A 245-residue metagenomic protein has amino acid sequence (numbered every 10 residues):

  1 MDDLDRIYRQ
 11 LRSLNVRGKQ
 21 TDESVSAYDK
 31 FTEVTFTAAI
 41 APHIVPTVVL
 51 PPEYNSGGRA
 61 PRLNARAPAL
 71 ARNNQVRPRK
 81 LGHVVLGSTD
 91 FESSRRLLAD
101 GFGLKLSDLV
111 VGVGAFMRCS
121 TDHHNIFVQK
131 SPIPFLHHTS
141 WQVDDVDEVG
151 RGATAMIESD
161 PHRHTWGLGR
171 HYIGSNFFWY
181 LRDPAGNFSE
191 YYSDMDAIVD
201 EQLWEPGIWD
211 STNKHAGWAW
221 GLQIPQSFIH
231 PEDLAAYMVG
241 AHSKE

Functional and structural regions predicted by a protein language model:
M1-L14, A27-I40, K80-T89, P132-D160 (+1 more regions): Vicinal oxygen chelate
R9-R77, A115, D160-E245: Vicinal oxygen chelate
S26-A27, L86-H124, Q129: Core segments of cupin and vicinal oxygen chelate
T47-V49, G87, L97, S107 (+5 more regions): A structural feature that tracks compact, well-ordered secondary-structure segments with a strong bias toward
G57, A67-A69, N73-A99, G103: Non-heme Fe(II) oxygenase catalytic core, chiefly the N-lobe of the double-stranded beta-helix
R79-L81, L109-G112, T121-H123, P132-L136 (+1 more regions): Short gly/pro-enriched beta-turn/loop segments at secondary-structure junctions
H83, H124-I126, H137-H138, H164 (+1 more regions): Histidine-centered active-site/metal-ligand motif
